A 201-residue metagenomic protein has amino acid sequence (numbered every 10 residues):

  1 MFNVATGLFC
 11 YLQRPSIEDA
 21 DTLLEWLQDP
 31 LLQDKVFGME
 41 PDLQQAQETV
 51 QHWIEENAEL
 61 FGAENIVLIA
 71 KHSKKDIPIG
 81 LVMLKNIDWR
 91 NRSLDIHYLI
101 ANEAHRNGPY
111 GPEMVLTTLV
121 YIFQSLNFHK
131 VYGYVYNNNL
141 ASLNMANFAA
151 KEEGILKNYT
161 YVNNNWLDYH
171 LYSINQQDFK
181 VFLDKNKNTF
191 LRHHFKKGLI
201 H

Functional and structural regions predicted by a protein language model:
M1-A20, Q28, K71, K75-H201: Acyl-donor (CoA/ACP) binding surface of acyl/acetyltransferases
P30, N57-F61, Q176: A general structural signal marking secondary-structure boundaries and capping sites
L31-E55: Conserved GNAT-fold acetyl-CoA-binding loop/helix
M39-E40, I66, V162, N188: Sparse recognition of residues in long alpha-helices and their boundaries
I54-I69: A short helix-loop-beta-strand connector motif used in the catalytic cores of GNAT acetyltransferases and, in some
